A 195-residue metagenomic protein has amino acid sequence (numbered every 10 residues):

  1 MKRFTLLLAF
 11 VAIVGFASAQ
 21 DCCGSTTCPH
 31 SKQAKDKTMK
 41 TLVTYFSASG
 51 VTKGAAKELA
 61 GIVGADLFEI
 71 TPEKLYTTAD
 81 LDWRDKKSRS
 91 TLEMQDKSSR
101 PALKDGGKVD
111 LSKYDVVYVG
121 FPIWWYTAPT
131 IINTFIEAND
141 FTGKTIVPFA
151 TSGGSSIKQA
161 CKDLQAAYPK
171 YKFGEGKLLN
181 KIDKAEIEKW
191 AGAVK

Functional and structural regions predicted by a protein language model:
M1-P29: Bacterial Sec-dependent N-terminal signal peptides
V11, A48-G50, G153: Short, glycine/serine-rich, charged loops/turns that create anion-binding and catalytic segments at active sites
Q20-D115, Y126-A128, N133, E137 (+1 more regions): N-terminal beta1-alpha1-beta2 submodule of the flavodoxin-like/Rossmannoid cofactor-binding fold
V63, N139, Y168-Y171: A structural signal for short coil/turn segments at secondary-structure junctions
F121-P122: Glycine-rich, N-terminal phosphate-binding loop of Rossmann-like dinucleotide-binding domains
V147-D183: Short, glycine-/small-residue-rich phosphate/pyrophosphate-handling segment
